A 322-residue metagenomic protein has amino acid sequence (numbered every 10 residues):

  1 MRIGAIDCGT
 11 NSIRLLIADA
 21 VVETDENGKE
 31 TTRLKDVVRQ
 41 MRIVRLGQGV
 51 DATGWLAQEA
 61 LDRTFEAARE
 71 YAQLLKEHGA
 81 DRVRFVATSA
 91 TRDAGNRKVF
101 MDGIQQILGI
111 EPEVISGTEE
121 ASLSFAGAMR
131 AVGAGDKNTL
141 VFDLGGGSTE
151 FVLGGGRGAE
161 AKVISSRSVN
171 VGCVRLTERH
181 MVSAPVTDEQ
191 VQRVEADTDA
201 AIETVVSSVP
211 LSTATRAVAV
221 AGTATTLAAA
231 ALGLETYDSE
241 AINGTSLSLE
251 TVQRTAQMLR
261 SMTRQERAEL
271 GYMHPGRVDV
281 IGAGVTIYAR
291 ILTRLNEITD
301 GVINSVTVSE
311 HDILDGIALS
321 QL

Functional and structural regions predicted by a protein language model:
M1-R33, A128, A134-S166, V220-A228: Gly/Thr-rich phosphate-binding beta-strand-loop-beta motif of the actin/hexokinase/Hsp70
M1-V21, V38, I43, G49-T53 (+4 more regions): Short, charged N-terminal helix-start/capping segments
N11-E59, R157-Q190: Short glycine-rich, Thr/Ser-proximal phosphate-binding strand/loop in the N-terminal lobe of ATP-dependent enzymes
G49-E77, A90-N138, S165-L322: Helical "lid/coupling" subdomains associated with nucleotide-phosphate turnover
V83: Surface-exposed, interaction-prone regions with an acidic/low-complexity signature
